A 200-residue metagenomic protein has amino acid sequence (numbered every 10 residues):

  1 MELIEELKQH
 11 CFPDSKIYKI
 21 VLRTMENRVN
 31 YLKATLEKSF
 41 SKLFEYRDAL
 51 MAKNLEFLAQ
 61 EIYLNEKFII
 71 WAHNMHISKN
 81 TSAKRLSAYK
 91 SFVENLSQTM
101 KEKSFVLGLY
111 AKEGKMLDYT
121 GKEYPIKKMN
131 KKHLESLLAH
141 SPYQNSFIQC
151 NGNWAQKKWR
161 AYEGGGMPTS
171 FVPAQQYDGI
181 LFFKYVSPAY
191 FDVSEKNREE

Functional and structural regions predicted by a protein language model:
M1-K38, K42, Y46-R47, T81-A83 (+2 more regions): Extended, H/D-rich, highly charged conserved domains that either
L3, N54-E61, N95, T99: Generic, well-ordered alpha-helical scaffold segments in large soluble proteins
K19-T24, A59-E61, K158: Short, functional N-terminal and low-complexity linear motifs
S41-Y63, K90: A long, amphipathic alpha-helix that forms part of the scaffold/cap immediately adjacent to metal-dependent active
N54, N74-M75: Catalytic-core segments of thiol-dependent peptidases
Y63-K67, E102-K103: Short coil/turn segments at beta-strand junctions that form active-site/ligand-binding loops
K67-H73: Beta-strand elements within well-structured catalytic alpha/beta cores of enzymes that handle phosphate/sulfate esters
I77-E200: C-terminal regions of proteins
